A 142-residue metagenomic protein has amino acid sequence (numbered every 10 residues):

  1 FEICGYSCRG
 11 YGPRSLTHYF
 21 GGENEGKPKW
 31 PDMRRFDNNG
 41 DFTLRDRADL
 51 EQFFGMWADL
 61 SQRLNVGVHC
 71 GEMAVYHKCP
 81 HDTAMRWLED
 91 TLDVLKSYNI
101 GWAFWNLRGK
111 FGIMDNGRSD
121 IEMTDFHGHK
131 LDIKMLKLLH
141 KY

Functional and structural regions predicted by a protein language model:
F1-S97: Extracellular glycoside hydrolase catalytic/binding regions
R45, P80-Y142: Aromatic-rich peripheral "rim/lid" segments of glycoside hydrolase catalytic domains that contact and position glycan
